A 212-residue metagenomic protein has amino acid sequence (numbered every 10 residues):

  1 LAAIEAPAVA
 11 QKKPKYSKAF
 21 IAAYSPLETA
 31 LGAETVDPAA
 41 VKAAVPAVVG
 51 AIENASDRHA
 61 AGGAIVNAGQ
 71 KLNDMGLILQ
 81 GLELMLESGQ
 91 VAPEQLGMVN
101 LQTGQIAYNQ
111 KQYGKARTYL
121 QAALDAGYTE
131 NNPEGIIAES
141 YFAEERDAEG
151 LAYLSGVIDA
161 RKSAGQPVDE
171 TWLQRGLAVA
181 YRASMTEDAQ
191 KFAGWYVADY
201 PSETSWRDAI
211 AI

Functional and structural regions predicted by a protein language model:
L1-L84, S88-M98: N-terminal leader/linker segments that initiate helical-solenoid repeat arrays
L1-P7, D125, D159-A160, I212: Short intrinsically disordered, low-complexity coil segments enriched in acidic
Y16-S25, A55-G62, A92-Q102, A126-I136 (+4 more regions): Generic helix N-cap/helix-start motif at coil->alpha-helix transitions
T29-A30, A68-K71, I106, S140 (+2 more regions): Residue-level signature for tetratricopeptide repeat
T35, L72-M75, Q110, E144 (+1 more regions): Structural motif corresponding to the intra-repeat A-B loop/turn of tetratricopeptide repeats
A40-V48, G76-E87, Y113-L124, A148-R161 (+1 more regions): Alpha-helical repeat scaffolds
G69-I136: Surface-exposed, polar helix/loop patches in the mature regions of secreted/periplasmic/lumenal proteins that form
Y119-Q121, G135-S155, K162-R182, K191-F192: Generic N-terminal leader/targeting and pre-domain segments
